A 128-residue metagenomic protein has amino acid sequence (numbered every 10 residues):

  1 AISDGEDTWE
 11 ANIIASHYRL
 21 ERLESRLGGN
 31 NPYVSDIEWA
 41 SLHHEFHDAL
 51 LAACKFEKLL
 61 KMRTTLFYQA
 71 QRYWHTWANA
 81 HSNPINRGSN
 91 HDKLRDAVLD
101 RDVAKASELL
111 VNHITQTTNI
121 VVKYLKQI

Functional and structural regions predicted by a protein language model:
A1-G5, T118-I128: Short linear motifs at protein or domain termini
G5-T76, R87-D96, K105-Q116: Conserved amphipathic alpha-helical segments that form helical-bundle/coiled-coil interaction surfaces
N79-N83: Solvent-exposed loop and edge beta-strand segments that line ligand/cofactor-binding and catalytic clefts
